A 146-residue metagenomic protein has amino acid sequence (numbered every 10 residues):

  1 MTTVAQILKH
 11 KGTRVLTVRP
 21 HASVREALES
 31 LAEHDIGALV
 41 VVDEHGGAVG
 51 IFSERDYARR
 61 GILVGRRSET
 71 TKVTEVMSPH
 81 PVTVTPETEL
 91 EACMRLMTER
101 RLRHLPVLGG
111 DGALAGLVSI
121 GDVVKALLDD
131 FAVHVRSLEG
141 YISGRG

Functional and structural regions predicted by a protein language model:
M1-T13, S53-T83, E89-T98, I120-G146: Tandem CBS (Bateman) regulatory domains
A5, A22, A27, A32 (+7 more regions): A sequence-composition feature that detects small, non-aromatic residues
R14-T17, G47-A48, T83, A113: Short, flexible active-site loop motifs that bind/organize anionic cofactors or intermediates
V18-D35, V42, R66, T83-R101 (+2 more regions): The conserved cystathionine-beta-synthase
A22-R25, H45, E75-V76, D111 (+1 more regions): Residue-level signal for alpha-helical context at structural boundaries
L31-H34, L39-D56, M97, L105-V123: A glycine-centered beta-loop-beta connector
